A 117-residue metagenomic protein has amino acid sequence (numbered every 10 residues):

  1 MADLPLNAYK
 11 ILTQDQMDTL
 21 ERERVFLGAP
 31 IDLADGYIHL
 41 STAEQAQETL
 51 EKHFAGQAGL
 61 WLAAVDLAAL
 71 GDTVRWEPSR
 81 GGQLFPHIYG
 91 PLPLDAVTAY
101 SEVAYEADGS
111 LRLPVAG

Functional and structural regions predicted by a protein language model:
A2-G117: Conserved, structured core segments of small domains
